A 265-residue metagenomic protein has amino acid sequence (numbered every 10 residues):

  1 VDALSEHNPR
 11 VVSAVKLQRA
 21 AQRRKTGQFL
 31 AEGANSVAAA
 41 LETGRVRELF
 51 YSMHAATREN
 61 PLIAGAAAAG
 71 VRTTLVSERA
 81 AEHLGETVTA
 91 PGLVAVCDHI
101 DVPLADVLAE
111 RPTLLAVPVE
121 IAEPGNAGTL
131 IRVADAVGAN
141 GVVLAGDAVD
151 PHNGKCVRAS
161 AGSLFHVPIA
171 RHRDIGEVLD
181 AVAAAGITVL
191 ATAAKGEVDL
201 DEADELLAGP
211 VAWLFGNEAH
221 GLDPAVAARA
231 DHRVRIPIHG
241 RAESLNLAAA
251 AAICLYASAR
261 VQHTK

Functional and structural regions predicted by a protein language model:
V1-V88: N-terminal positively charged helical leader segments and presequences
Q18-A21, L108-A116, R229-I238: Glycine/charged-rich beta-loop-alpha catalytic/anionic-binding loops adjacent to active sites
N35, D101-V102, V107-E197: RNA substrate-binding interface of SAM-dependent RNA methyltransferases
S52, V76-S77, V119, A145-G146 (+3 more regions): Short beta->alpha connector loops at strand-helix junctions that form conserved, small/polar/Pro-enriched
A67-A68, G92-L93, A159-S163, L207-P210: Short, hinge-like loop/turn segments at secondary-structure boundaries
A95, V133-V137, P151-N153, R158-L164 (+1 more regions): Structured adenosyl-cofactor binding patch, chiefly the S-adenosyl-L-methionine
L190-A242: Active-site/ligand-binding-proximal alpha/beta "capping" segment
